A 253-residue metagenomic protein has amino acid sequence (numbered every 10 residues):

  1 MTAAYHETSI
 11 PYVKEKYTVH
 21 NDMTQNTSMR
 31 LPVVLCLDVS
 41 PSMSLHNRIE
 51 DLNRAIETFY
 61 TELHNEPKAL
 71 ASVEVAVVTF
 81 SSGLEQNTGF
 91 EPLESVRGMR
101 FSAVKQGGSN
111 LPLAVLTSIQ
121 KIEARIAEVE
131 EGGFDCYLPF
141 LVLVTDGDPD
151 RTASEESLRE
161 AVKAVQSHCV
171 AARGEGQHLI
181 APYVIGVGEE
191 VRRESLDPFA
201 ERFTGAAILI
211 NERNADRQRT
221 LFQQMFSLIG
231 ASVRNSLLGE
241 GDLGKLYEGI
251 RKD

Functional and structural regions predicted by a protein language model:
M1-V34, V39-E50, I126-F134: Acidic, polar low-complexity linker/tail segments
H6-E7, G147-R202: VWA/integrin I-like adhesion module and closely mimicked acidic/polar interface patches used
N26-T88, F140-V142, Y183-V187: Von Willebrand factor
L37-S40, L52, V77, S118 (+1 more regions): DG-centered beta-turn motif at the end of beta-strands
N47-N53, G107-S118, A153-S154, Q218 (+1 more regions): Phosphate/oxyanion-binding active-site loops and adjacent basic polyanion-contact surfaces
A71-S102, R193-R202: Short beta-strand-loop
E85, G98-Y137, A181-E194, R217: Von Willebrand factor
A181-D253: Von Willebrand factor A/integrin I-like adhesion domains
